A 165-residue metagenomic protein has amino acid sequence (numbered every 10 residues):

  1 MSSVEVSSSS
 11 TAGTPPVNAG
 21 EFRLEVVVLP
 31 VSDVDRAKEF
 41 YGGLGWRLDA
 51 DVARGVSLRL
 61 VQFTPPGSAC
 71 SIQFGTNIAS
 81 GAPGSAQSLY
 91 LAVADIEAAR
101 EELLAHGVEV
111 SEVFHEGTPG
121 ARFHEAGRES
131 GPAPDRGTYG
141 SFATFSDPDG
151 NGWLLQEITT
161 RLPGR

Functional and structural regions predicted by a protein language model:
M1-G20, V52, V61, L91 (+1 more regions): Vicinal oxygen chelate
S10-A12, I72-G75: Short amphipathic beta-strand starts and helix->beta connectors
N18-F22, V28-S71, A98, A105: Core segments of cupin and vicinal oxygen chelate
E21-V26, G84-S88, G140: Short, solvent-exposed beta-strand edge segments and adjacent coil->beta transition regions
D33, D95, D147: Acidic di-acidic motifs
P65, F74-T76, E157: Residue-level recognition of conserved beta-strand positions in structured domain cores
G75-A105: Helix-adjacent hinge/juxtasegments
